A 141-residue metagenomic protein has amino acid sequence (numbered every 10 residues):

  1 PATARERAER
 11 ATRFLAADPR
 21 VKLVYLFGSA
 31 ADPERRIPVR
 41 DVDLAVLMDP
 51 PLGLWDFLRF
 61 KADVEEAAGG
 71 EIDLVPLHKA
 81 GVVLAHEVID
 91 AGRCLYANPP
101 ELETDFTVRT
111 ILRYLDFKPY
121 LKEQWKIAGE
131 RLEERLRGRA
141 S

Functional and structural regions predicted by a protein language model:
P1-L23, A31-P38, D49-S141: Catalytic core of pol beta-like nucleotidyltransferases
D43-A45: Short, well-ordered beta-strand segments
